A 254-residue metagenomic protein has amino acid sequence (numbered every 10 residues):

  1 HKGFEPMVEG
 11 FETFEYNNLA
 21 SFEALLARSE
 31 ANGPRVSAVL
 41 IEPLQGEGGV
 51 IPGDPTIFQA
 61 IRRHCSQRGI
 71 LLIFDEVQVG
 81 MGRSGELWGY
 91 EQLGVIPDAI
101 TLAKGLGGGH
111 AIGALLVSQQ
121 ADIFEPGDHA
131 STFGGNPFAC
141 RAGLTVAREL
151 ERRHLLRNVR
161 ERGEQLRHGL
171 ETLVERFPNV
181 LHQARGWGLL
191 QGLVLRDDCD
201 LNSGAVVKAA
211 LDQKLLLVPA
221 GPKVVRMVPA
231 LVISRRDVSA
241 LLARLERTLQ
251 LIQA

Functional and structural regions predicted by a protein language model:
H1-A254: Conserved N-terminal phosphate-binding loop of PLP-dependent enzymes in the Aspartate aminotransferase
